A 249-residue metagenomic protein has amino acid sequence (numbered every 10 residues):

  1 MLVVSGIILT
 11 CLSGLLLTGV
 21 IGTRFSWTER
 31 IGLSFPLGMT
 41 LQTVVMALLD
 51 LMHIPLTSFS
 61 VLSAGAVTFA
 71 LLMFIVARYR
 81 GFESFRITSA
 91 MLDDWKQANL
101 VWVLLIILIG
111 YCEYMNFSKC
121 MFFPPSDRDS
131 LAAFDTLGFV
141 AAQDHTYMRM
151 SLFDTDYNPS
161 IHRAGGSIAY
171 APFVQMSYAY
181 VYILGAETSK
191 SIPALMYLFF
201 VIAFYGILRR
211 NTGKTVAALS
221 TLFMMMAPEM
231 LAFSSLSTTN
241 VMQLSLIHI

Functional and structural regions predicted by a protein language model:
M1-D94: Membrane-embedded, hydrophobic transmembrane alpha-helices
L17, L48, V181, F204-G213: Transmembrane-helix signature of membrane-embedded glycosylation machinery that interfaces with polyprenol carriers
T28-L33, A186-T188, F204-M226: Transmembrane-helix signature of polytopic, membrane-embedded enzymes that assemble or transfer cell-envelope glycans
M52-P55, M121-F123, M230-T238: Membrane-interface helix caps and helix-loop-helix hairpins in membrane proteins
L100-R128: Transmembrane signal-anchor helices characteristic of membrane glycosylation enzymes that use polyprenol
F123-L137, Q143-M176: Extracytoplasmic catalytic/substrate-binding loops of multi-pass membrane glycan-assembly enzymes
G166, Y170, Y178-V181, T188-M196 (+3 more regions): Membrane-embedded glycan-lipid processing machinery
I247-I249: Conserved small/polar residues in nucleotide/adenosyl-binding loops
